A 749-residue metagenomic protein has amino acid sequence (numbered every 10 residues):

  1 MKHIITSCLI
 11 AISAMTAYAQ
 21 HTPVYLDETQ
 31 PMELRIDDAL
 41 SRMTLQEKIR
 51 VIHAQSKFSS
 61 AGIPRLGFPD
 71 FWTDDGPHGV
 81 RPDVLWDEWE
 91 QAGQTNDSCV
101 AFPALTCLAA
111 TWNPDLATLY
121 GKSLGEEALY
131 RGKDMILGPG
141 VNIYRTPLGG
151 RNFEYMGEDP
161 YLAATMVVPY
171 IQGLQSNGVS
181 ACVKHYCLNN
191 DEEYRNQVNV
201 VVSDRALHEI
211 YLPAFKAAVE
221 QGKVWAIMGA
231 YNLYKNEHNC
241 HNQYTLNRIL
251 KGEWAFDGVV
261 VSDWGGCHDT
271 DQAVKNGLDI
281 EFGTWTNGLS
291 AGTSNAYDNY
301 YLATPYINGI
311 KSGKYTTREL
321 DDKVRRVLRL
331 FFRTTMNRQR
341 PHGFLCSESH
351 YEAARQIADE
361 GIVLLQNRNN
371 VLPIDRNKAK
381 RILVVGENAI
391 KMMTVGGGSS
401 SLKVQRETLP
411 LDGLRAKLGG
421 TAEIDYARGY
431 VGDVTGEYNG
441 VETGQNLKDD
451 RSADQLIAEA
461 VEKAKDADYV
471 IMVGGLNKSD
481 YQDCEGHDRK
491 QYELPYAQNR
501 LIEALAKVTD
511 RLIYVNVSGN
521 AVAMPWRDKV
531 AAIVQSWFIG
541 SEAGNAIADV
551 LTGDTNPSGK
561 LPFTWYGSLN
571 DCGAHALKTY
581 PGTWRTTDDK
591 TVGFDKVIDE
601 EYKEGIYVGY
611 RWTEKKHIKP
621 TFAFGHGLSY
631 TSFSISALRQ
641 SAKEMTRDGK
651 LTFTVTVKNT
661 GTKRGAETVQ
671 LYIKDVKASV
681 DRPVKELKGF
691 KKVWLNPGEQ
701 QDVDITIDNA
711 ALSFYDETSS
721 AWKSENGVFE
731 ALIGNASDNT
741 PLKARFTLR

Functional and structural regions predicted by a protein language model:
M1-T22: Bacterial Sec-dependent N-terminal signal peptides
A19-E717, A721-N739, T747: Glycoside hydrolase catalytic-domain context in secreted enzymes
